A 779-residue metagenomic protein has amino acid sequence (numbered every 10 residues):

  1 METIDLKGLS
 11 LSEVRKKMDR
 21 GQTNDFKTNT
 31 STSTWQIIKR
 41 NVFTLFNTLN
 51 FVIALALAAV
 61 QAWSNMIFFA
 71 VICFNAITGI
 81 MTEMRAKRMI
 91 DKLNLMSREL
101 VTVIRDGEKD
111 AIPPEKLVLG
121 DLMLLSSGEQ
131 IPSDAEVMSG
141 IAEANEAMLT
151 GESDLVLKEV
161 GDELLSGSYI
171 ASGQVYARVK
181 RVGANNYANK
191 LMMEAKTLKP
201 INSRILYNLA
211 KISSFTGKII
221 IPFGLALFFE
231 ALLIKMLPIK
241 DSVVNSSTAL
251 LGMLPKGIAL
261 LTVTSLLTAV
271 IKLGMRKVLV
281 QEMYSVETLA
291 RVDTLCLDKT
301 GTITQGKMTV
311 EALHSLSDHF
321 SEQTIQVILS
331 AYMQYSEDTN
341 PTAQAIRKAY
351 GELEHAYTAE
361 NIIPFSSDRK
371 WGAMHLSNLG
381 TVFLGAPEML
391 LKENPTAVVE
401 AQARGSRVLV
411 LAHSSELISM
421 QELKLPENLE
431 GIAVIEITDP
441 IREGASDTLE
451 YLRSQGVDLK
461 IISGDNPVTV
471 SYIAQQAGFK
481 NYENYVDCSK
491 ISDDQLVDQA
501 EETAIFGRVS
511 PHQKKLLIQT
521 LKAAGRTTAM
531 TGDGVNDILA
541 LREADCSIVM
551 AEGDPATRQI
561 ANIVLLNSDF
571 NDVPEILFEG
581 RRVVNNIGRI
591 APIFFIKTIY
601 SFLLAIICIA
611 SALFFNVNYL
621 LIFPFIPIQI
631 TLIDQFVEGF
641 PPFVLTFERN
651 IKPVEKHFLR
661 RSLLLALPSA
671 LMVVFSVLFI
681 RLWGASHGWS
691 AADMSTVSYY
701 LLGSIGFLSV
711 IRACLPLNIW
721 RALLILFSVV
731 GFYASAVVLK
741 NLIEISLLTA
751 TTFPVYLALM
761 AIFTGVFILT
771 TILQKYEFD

Functional and structural regions predicted by a protein language model:
T3-N29, F74-A76, R85-R88, K92-M96 (+2 more regions): Actuator/coupling domain of P-type ATPases
N24-T102, K109, I346: Transmembrane helix-loop-helix hairpins at the membrane interface
V60, S64-R98, R105, N202-T294 (+4 more regions): Hydrophobic alpha-helical transmembrane segments
I67, R98-A210, I491-A504: Cytosolic catalytic regions of P-type ion-transporting ATPases
T78, E108, K180-G183, K196 (+11 more regions): Conserved beta-strand/loop elements of the cytosolic catalytic core of P-type E1-E2 ATPases, chiefly in the P-domain
L227, D338, N481-A529, A544 (+4 more regions): Membrane-embedded transport module
R291-E430, I437, E450-Y451, L459-S471 (+5 more regions): Cytosolic catalytic regions of ATP/NTP-dependent phosphoryl-transfer enzymes
